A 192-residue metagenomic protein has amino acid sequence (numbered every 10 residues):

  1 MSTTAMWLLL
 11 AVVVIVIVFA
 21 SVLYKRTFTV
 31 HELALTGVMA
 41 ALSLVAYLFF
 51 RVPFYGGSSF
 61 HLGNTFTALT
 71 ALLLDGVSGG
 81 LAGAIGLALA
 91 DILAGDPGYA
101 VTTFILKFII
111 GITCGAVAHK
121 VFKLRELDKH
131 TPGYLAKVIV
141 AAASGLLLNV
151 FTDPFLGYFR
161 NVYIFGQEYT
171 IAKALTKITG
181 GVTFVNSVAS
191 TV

Functional and structural regions predicted by a protein language model:
M1-V192: Loop-helix junctions at membrane interfaces
